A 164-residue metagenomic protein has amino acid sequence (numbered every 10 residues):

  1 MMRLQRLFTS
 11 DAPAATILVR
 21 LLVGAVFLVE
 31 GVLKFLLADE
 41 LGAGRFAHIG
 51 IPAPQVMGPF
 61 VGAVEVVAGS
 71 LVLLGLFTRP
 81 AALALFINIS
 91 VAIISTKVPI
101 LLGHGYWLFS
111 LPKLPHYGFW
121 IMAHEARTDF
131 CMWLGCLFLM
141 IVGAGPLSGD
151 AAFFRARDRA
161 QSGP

Functional and structural regions predicted by a protein language model:
M1-L37, Q55-A63, V67-P164: Extended, low-polarity transmembrane helix blocks
E40-P52: Short juxtamembrane and helix-loop transition motifs at transmembrane-helix boundaries in membrane proteins
